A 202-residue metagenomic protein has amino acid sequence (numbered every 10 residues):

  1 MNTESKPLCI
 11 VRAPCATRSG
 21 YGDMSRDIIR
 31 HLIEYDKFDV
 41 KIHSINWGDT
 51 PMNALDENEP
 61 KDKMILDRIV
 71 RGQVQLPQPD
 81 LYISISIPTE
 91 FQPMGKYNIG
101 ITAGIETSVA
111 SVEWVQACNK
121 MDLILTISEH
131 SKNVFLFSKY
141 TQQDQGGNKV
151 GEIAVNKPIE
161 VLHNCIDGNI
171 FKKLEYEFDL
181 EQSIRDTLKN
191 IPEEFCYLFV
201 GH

Functional and structural regions predicted by a protein language model:
M1-L81: N-terminal pre-catalytic "stem/leader" segment of glycosyltransferase-like enzymes
N2, P7-R12, C118-K120, S131-K132 (+2 more regions): Catalytic cores of nucleotide-enabled group-transfer and carboxylate-activating enzymes in metabolic and assembly-line
I10, R185-H202: Conserved donor-binding/catalytic core segment of Leloir-type glycosyltransferases
R12-A13, I101-T102, I127, Y197-H202: Short hydrophobic "strand-cap" motifs at the C-terminus of beta-strands
H43, I101, V161-L162: Hydrophobic residues at beta-strand termini and immediately following loops that shape nucleotide-binding pockets
T50-V134: Extended catalytic core of nucleotide-activated donor transferases of GT-like folds
D122-P158, G168: A short, active-site helix/loop in glycosyltransferases that binds the activated sugar's phosphate group
G151-D186: Acidic anion/phosphate-binding donor-loop and adjacent secondary structure in glycosyltransferase catalytic cores
